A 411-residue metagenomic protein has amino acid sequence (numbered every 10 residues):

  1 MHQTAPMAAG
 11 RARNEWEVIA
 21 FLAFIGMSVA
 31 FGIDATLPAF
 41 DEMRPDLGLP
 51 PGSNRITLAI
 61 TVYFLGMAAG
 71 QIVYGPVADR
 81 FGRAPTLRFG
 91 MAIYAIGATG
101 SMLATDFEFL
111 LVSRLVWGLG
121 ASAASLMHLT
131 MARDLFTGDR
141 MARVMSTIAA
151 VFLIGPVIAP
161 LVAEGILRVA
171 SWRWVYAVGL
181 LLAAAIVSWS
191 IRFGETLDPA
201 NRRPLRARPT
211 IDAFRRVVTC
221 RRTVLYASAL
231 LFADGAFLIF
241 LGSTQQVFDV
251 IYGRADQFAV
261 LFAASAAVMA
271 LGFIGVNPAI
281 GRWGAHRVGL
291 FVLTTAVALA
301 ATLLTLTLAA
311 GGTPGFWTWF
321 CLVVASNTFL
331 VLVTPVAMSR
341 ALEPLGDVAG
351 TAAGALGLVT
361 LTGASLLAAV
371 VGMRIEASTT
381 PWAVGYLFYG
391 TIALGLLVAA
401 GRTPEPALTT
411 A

Functional and structural regions predicted by a protein language model:
Q3-A12, T196-Y226: Juxtamembrane intracellular "pre-TM" segments in multi-pass secondary transporters
E17-L49, F240-Q245: Extracytoplasmic
A39-A69: Extracellular/periplasmic helix-loop-helix junction of adjacent transmembrane segments in MFS-like secondary
G48, G82, L103-E108, G120 (+2 more regions): Helix-breaking motifs and short loop linkers at transmembrane-helix boundaries and internal kinks in secondary membrane
A68-E108: Conserved MFS/SLC helix-loop-helix module at the cytosolic interface between two early adjacent transmembrane helices
I93-G100, E108-V116, W317-L322: Paired small-residue
F109, R143-I191: Helix-loop-helix hairpin linking two adjacent transmembrane segments in secondary transporters
L115-L153: Cytoplasmic helix-loop-helix junction between adjacent transmembrane helices in 12-TM secondary transporters
